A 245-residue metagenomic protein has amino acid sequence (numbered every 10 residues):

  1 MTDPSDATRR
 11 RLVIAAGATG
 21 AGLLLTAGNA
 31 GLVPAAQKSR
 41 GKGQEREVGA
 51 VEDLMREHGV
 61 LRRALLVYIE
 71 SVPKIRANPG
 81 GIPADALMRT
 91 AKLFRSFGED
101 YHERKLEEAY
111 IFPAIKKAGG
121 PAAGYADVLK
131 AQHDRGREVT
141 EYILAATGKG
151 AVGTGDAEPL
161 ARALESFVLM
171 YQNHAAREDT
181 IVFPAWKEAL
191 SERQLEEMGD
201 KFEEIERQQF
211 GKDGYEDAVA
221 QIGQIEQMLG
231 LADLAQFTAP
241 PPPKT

Functional and structural regions predicted by a protein language model:
T2-T245: Small-residue-biased structural context
